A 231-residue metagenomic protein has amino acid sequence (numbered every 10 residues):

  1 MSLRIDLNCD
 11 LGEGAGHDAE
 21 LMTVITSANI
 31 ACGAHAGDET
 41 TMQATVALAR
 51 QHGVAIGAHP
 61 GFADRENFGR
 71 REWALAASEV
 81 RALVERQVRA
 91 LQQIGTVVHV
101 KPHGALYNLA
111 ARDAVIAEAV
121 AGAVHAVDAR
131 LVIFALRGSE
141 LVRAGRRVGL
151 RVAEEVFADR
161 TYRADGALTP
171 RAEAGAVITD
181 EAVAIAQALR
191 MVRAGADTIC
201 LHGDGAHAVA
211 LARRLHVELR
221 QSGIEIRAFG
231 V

Functional and structural regions predicted by a protein language model:
D10, H59, V100, L201: Conserved, mostly hydrophobic/aromatic
A15-A19, G37-R50, A110-A119, R137-V148 (+1 more regions): Active-site-adjacent beta->alpha loops and helix N-cap segments on the catalytic face of soluble alpha/beta enzymes
A19-I25, A44-G57, G95, R193: Acidic (Asp/Glu)-rich catalytic clusters
S27-H35, N67-A82, A110-A114, V127 (+1 more regions): Glycine-rich tight-turn/loop motif centered on a GG-T
G33-A47, A74-A90, I185: Glycine-rich anion/phosphate-binding loops
D64-P102: Glycine/small-residue-rich loop that forms an oxyanion/phosphate-binding "nest" at active or ligand-binding sites
G138-V192: Active-site rim beta-loop-alpha module in soluble metabolic enzymes
R171-V231: C-terminal alpha-helical cap/extension of soluble enzyme domains
